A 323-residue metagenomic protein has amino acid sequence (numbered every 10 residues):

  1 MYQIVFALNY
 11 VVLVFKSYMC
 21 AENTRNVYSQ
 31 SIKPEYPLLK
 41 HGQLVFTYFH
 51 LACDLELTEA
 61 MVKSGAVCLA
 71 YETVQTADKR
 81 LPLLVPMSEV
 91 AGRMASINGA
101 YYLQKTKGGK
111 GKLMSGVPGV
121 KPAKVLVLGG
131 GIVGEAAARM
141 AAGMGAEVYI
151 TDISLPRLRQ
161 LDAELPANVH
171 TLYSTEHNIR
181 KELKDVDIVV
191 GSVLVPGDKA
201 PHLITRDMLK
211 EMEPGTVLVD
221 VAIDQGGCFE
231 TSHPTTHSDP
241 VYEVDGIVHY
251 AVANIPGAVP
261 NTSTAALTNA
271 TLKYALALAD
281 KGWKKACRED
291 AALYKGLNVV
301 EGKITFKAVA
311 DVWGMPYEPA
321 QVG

Functional and structural regions predicted by a protein language model:
Y2-C20: N-terminal low-complexity segments that are often proline-rich with Ser/Thr-Pro
A21-E22, V186: An anion/phosphate-binding loop that grips the pyrophosphate of nucleotide cofactors and donors
R25-L103: Phosphate/diphosphate ligand-binding glycine-rich loop within oxidoreductases
N26-Q30, F49-H50, V193-G197, A222-I223 (+1 more regions): Short glycine-/small-residue-rich Rossmann-like dinucleotide-binding loops
T58, S96, A137-A138, L158 (+2 more regions): Generic hydrophobic/aromatic pocket-lining and core-packing "Φ" positions
E72-L113, P122, I223, C228-G323: Adenosine-phosphate binding glycine-rich loop
T106-G191, V241: Glycine-rich phosphate/diphosphate-binding loop of Rossmann-like nucleotide-binding domains
A163-D245: Rossmann-like adenosine-cofactor binding region
